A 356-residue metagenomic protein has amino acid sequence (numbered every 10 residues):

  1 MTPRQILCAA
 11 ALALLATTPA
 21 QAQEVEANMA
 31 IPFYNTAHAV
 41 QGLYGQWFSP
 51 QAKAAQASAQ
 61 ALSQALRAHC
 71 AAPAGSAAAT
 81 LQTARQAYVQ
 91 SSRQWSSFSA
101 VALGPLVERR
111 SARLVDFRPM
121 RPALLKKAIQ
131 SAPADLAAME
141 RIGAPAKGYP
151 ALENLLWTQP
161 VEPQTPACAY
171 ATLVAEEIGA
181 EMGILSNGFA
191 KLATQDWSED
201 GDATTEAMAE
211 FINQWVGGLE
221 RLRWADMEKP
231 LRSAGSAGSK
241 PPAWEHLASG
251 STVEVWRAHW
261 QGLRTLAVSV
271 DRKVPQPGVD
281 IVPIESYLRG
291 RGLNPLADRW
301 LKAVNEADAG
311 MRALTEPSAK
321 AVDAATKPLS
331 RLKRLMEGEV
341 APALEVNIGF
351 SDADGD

Functional and structural regions predicted by a protein language model:
M1-C8: Bacterial N-terminal signal peptides that target proteins for export
C8-A16: Bacterial N-terminal signal peptides
A16-T17, D271: Hydrophobic alpha-helical membrane context
T18-A22: Sec/Tat signal peptide C-region and signal peptidase I cleavage site
E24-D356: Mature extracytoplasmic or organellar-lumen-exposed domains after removal of signal/transit peptides
